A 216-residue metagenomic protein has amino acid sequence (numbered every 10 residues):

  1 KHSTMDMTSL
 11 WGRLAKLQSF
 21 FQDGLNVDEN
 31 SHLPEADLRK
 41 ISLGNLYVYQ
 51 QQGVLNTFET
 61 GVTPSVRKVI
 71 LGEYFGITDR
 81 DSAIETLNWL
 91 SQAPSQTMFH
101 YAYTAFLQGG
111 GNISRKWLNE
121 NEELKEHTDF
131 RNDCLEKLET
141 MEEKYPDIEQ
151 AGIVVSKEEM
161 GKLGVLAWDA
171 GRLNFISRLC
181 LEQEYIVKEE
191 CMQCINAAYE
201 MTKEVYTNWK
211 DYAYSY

Functional and structural regions predicted by a protein language model:
H2-M192, A197-Y216: Polar/charged low-complexity regulatory segments
